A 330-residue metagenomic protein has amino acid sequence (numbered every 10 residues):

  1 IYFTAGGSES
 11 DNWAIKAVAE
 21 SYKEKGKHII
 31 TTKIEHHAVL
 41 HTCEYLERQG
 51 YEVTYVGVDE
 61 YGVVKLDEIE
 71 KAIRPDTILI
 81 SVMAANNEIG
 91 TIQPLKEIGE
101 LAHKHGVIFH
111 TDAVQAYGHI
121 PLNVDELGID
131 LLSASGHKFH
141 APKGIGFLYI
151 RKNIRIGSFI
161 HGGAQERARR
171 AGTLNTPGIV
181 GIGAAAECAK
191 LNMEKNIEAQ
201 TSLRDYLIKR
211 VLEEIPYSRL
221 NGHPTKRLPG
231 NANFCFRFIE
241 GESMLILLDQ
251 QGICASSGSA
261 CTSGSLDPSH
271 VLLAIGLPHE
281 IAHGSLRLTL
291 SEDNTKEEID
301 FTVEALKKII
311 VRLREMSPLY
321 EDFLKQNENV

Functional and structural regions predicted by a protein language model:
I1-V330: Pyridoxal 5′-phosphate
